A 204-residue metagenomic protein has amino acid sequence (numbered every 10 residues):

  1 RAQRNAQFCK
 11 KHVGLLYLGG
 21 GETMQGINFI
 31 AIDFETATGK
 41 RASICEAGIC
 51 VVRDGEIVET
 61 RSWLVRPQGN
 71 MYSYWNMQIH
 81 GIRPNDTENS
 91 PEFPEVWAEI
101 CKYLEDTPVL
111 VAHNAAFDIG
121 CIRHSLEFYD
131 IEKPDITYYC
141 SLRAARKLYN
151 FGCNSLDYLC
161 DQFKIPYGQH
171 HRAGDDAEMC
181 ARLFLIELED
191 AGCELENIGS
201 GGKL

Functional and structural regions predicted by a protein language model:
R1-R4: Basic polycationic patches enriched in arginine
G14-G20, M24-Q25, Q162, A181-L204: Acidic two-metal-ion nuclease catalytic site recognized across multiple nuclease folds, prominently DnaQ/RNase D-T
G20-D135, N150-C153, D157-H171: Conserved non-catalytic scaffold segment of RNase H-like nuclease domains
I122, A144, C180-F184: Buried hydrophobic packing segments
E132-A145: Conserved beta-strand -> loop -> alpha-helix junction used to position metal-binding or nucleic-acid-contacting
Q169-I186: A charged, well-structured terminal subsegment
